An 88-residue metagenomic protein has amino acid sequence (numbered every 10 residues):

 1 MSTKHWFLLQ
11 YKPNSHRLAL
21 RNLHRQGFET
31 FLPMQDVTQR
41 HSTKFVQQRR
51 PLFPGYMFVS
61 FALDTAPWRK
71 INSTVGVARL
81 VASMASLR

Functional and structural regions predicted by a protein language model:
M1-R88: Acidic-enriched and Gly/Ser
